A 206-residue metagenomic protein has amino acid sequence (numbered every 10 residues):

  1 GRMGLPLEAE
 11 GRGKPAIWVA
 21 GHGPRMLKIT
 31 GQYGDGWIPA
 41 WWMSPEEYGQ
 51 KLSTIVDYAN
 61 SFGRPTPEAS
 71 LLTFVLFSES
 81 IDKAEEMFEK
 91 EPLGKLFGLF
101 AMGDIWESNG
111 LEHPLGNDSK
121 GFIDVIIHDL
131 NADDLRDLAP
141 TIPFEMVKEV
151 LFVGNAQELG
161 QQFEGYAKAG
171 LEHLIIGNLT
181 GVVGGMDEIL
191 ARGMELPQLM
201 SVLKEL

Functional and structural regions predicted by a protein language model:
G1-L7, E46-G165: An alpha-helical appendage that flanks or caps ligand/catalytic pockets
I17-A20, W37-P39, P67-F74, L174-I176: Hydrophobic faces of well-ordered beta-strands that scaffold small-molecule active sites in alpha/beta enzyme cores
H22-P24: Short glycine-enriched loops at secondary-structure junctions
G34-D35, L171: A structural motif
W41-P45, G177-L190: Glycine-rich, proline-tolerant flexible connector loops at the mouths of alpha/beta enzymes
Y48-V56, G184-L206: C-terminal helical cap(s) of enzyme catalytic domains, especially alpha/beta-barrels
A167, E172-N178: Conserved active-site loop/cleft motifs that coordinate metal ions or position small ligands
